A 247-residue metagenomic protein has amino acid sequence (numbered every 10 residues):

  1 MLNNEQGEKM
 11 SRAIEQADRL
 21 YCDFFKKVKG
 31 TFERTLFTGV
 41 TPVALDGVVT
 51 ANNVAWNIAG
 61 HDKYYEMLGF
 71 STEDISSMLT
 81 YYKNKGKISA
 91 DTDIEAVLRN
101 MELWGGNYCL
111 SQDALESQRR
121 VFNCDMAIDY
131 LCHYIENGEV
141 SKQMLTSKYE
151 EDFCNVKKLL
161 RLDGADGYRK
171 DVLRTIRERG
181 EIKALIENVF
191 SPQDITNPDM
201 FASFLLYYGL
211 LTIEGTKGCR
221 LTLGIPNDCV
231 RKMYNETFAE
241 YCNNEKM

Functional and structural regions predicted by a protein language model:
L2-N3, K27-V28, P42-V48, R220-T222: Flexible loop/turn segments at secondary-structure boundaries
L2-S11: Catalytic palm subdomain of template-directed nucleic-acid polymerases, centered on the conserved carboxylate motif
E8-K9, E33-T35, G39-P42, D46-V49: Nucleic acid-processing catalytic cores of prokaryotic defense/repair systems
M10-T35: Substrate-engagement module of ASCE P-loop NTPases
A13, A17, V54-G60: A mobile, often basic/glycine-rich helix-loop segment that functions as the active-site lid/recognition loop
R19-K27, W104-D113, F190, T196-M200 (+1 more regions): Short alpha-helical segments and helix-capping/turn motifs at coil-helix boundaries
A44-A51, I58-C132, D171-V172: Amphipathic alpha-helical segments of the small helical/lid subdomains adjacent to P-loop NTPase cores
N57, R120-M247: Extended alpha-helical interface modules used as scaffolds for assembling large macromolecular complexes
